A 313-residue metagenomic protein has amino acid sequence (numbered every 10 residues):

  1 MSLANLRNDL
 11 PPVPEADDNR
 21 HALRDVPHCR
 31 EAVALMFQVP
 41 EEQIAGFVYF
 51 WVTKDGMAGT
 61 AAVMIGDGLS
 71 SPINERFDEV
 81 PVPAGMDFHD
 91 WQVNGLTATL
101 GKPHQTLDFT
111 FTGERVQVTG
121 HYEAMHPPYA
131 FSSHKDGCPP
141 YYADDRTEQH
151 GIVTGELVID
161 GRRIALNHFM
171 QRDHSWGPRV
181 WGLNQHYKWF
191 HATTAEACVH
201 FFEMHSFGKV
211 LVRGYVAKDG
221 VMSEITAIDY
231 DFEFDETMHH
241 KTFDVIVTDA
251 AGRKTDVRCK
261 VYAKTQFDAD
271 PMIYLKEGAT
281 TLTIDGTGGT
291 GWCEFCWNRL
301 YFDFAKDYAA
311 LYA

Functional and structural regions predicted by a protein language model:
M1-A313: Structured soluble/peripheral alpha/beta segments that form catalytic or ligand/cofactor-binding pockets
